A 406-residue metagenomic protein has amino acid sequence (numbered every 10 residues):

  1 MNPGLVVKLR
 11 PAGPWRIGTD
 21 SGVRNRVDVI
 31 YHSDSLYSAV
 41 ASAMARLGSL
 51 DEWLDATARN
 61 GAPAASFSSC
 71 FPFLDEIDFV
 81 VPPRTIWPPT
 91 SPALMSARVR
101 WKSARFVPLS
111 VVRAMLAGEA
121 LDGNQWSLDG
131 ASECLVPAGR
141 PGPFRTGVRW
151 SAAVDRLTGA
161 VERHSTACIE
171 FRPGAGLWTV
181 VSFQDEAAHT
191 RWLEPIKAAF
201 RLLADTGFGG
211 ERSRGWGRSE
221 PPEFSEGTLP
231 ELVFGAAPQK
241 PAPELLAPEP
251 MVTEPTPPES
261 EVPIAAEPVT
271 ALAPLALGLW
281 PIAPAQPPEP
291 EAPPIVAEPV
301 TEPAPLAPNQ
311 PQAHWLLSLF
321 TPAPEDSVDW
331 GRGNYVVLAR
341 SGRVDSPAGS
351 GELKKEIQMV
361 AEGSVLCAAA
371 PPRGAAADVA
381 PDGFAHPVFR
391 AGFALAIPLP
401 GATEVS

Functional and structural regions predicted by a protein language model:
M1-E254, P258-S406: Conserved active-site/ligand-binding neighborhood in enzyme cores
